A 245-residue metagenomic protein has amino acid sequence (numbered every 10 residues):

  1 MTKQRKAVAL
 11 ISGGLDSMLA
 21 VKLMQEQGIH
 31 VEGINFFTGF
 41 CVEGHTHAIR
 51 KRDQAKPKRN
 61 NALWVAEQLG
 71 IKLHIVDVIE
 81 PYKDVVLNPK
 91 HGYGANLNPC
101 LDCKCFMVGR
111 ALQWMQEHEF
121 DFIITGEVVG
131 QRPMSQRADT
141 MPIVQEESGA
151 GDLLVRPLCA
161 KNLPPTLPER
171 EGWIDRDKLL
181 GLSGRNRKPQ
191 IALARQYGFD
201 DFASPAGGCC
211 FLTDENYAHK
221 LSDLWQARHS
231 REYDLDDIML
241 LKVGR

Functional and structural regions predicted by a protein language model:
M1-Y197: ATP-dependent adenylation/nucleotidyltransferase module used to activate substrates
S183-L241: Anionic-ligand-binding alpha/beta catalytic cores of soluble enzymes and soluble regulatory domains that recognize
